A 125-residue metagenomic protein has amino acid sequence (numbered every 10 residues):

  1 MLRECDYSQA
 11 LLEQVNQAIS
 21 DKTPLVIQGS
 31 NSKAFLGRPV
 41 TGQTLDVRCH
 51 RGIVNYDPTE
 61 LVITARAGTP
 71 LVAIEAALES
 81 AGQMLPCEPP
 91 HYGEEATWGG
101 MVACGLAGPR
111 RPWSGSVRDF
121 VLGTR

Functional and structural regions predicted by a protein language model:
M1-L25, V47-E94, V102, L106-R125: N-terminal glycine-rich flavin-associated loop
I27-S32: Glycine-rich beta-strand-to-loop/alpha-helix junction loops that act as flexible
A34-P39: Short glycine-biased active-site loop of nucleotidyltransferases that positions the nucleotide triphosphate and helps
T41-D46: Short, well-ordered secondary-structure micro-motifs within conserved domains or adaptor modules
